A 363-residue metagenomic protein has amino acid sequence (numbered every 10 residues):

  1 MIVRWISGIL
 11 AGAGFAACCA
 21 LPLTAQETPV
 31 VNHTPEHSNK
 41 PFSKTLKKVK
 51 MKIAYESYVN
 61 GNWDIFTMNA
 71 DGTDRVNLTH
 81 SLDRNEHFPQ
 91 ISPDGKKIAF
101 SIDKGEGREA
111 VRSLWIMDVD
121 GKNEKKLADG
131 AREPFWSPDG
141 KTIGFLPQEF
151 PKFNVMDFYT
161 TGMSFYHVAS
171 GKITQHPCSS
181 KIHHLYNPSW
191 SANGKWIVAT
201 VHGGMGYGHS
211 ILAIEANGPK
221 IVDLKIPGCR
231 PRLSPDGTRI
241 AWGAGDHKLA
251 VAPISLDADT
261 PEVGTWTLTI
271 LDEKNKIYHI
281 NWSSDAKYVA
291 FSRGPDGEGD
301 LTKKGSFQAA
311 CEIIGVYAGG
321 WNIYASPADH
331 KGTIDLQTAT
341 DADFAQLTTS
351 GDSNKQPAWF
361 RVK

Functional and structural regions predicted by a protein language model:
M1-V3: N-terminal secretory signal peptides that target proteins for export/translocation
I6-G8, F165: N-terminal hydrophobic or amphipathic segments with adjacent small-residue motifs that include Sec signal peptides
G8-P22: Bacterial N-terminal signal peptides
Q26-K363: Sequence signature of WD/YWTD-type beta-propeller architectures
